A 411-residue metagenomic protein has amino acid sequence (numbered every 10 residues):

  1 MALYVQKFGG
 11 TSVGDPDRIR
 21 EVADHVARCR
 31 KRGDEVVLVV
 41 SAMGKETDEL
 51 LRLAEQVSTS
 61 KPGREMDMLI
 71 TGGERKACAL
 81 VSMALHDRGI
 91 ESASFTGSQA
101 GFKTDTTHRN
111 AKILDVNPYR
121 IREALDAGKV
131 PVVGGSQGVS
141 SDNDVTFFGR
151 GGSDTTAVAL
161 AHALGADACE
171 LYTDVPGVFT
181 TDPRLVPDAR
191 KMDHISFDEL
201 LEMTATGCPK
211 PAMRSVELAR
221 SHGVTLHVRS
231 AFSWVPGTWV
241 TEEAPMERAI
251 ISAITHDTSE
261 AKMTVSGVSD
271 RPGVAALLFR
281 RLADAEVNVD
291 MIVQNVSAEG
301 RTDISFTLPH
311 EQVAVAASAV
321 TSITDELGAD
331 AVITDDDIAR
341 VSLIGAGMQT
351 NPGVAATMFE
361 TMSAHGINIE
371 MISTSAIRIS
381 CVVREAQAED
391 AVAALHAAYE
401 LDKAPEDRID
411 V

Functional and structural regions predicted by a protein language model:
M1-V216, T307, V383-R384, Y399 (+2 more regions): Nucleotide/pyrophosphate-binding catalytic subdomain
D34, I90, V224, V287 (+1 more regions): Short phosphate-binding/catalytic loops that engage adenosine nucleotides
A168-Y172, L226-V228, D290, E370-M371: Short hydrophobic alpha-helical runs that function as membrane-insertion/retention elements
S215, T225, E243-A244: Membrane-embedded hairpin module used as a gating/binding unit in multi-pass transport and secretion proteins
A219: Acidic-aromatic/histidine active-site loop/patch
V224-V235, T258: Active-site C-terminal subdomain of aminotransferase-like
G237-V411: A conserved regulatory-domain signal marking ACT and ACT-like small-molecule sensing domains and adjacent regulatory
